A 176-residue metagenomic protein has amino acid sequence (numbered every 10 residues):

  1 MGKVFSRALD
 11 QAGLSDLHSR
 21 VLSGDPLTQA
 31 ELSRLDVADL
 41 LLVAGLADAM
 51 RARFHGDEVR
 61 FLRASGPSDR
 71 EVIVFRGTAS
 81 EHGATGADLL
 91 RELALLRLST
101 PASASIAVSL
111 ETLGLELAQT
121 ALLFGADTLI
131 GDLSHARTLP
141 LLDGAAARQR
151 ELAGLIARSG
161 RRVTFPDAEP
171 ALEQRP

Functional and structural regions predicted by a protein language model:
M1-E58, V74-P176: Auxiliary Fe-S-binding modules of radical SAM enzymes
A64-E71: Glycine-rich active-site/cofactor-binding loop and its immediate structural neighborhood
